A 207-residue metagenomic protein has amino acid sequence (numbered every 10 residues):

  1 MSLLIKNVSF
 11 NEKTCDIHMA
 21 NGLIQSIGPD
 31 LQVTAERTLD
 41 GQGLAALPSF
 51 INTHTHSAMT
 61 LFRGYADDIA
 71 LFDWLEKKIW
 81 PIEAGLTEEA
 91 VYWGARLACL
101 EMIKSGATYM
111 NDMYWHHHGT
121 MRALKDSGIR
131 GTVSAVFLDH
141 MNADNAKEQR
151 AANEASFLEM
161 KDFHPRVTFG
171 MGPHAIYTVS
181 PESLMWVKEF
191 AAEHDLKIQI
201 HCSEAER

Functional and structural regions predicted by a protein language model:
S2-L4, S9-L47: Histidine-rich, glycine-flanked metal-binding segment
V8, G22, G43, H54 (+5 more regions): Divalent metal-coordination and catalytic microenvironments
S49-T60, K197-E206: Histidine-centered catalytic micro-motifs
L61-W93, L100, S127-N142, K147 (+1 more regions): Active-site gating loops and adjacent loop-to-helix segments of metal-dependent hydrolytic enzymes
E89-C99, Y114-G119, E148-E154: Short, acidic/polar
T108-D112, G170-P173: Short catalytic-loop micro-motif centered on adjacent basic/acidic residues
T120-R207: Metal-coordinating catalytic core of metallo-dependent amide/deamination hydrolases
